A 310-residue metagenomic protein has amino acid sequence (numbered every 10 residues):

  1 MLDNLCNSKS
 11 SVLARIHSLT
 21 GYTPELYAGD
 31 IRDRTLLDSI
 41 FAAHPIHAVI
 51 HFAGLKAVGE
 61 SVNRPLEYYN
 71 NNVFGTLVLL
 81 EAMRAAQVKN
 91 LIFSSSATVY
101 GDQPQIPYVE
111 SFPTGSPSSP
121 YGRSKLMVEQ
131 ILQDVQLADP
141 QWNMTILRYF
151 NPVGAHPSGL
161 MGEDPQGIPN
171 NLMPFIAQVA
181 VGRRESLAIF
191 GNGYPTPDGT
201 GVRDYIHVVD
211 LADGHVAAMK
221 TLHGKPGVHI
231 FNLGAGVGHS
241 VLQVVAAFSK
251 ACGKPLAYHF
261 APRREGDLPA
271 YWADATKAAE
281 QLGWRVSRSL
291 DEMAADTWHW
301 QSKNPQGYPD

Functional and structural regions predicted by a protein language model:
M1-A155: N-terminal Rossmann-like NAD(P)+-binding domain of SDR-like oxidoreductases, especially those catalyzing
N4, D30, A57, E67-Y68 (+14 more regions): Residue-level preference for alpha-helix termini and adjacent loops
S10, A14, F150-N171, G182-R203: Short, flexible, glycine-rich and Lys/Arg-enriched loop motifs at helix boundaries that contact anionic partners
L26-Y27, S39, H51, V58 (+8 more regions): Short, flexible active-site loop motifs that bind/organize anionic cofactors or intermediates
N63, N71, G115, D139-Q141 (+5 more regions): A generic fold-level signal
E67-Y69, S118-L126, G162-N170, P174 (+2 more regions): Short-chain dehydrogenase/reductase
R84, E163-I168, G266, R285: A general boundary/transition motif marking the beginning of the first structured unit of a protein
L172-D310: C-terminal substrate-binding subdomain of Rossmann-fold SDR/epimerase-dehydratase oxidoreductases
